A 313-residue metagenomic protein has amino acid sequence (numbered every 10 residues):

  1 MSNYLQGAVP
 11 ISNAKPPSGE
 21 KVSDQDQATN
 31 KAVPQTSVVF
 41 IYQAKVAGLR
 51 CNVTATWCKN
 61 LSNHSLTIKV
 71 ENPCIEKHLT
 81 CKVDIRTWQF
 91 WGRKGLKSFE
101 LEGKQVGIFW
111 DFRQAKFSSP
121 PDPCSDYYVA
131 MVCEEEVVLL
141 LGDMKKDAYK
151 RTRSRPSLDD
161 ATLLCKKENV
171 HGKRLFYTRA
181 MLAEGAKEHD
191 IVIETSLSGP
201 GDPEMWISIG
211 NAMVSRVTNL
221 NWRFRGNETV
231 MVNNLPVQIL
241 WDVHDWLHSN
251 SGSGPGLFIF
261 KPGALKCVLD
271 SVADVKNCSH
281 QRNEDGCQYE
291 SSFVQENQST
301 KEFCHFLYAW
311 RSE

Functional and structural regions predicted by a protein language model:
M1-E313: Terminal leader/tail segments of proteins
